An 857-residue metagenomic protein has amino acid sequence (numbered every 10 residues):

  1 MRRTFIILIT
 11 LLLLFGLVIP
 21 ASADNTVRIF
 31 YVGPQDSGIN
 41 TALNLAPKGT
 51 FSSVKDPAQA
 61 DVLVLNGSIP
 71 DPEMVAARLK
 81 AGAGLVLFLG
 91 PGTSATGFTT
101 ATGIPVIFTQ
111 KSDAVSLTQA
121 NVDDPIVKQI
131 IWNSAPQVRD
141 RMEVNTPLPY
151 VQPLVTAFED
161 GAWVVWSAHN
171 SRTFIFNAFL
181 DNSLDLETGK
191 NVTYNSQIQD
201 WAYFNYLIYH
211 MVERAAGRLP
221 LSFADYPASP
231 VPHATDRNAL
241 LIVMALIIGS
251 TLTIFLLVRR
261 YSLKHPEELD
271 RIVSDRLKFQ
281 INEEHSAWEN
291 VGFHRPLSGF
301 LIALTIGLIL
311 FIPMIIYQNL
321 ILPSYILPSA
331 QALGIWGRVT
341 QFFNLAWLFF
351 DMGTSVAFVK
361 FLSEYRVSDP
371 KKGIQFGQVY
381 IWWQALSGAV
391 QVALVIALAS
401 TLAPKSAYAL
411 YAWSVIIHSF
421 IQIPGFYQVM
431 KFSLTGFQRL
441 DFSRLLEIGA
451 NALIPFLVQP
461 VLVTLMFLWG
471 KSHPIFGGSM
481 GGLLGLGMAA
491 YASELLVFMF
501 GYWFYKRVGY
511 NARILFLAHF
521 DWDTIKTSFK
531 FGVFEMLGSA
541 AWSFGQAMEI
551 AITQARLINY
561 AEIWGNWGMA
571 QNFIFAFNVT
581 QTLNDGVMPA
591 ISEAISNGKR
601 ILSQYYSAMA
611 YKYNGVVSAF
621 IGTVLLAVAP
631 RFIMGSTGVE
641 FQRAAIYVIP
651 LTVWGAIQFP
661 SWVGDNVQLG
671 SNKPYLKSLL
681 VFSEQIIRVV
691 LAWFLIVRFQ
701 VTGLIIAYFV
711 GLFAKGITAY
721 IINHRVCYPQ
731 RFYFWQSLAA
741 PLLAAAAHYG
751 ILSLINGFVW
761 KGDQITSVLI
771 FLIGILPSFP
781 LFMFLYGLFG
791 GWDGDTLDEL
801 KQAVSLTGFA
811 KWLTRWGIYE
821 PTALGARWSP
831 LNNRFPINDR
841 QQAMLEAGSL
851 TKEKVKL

Functional and structural regions predicted by a protein language model:
S68-I131: A glycine-rich, often tryptophan-bearing local segment used as a flexible ligand/cofactor-contacting loop or short
R259-N290, N511, F575, L754-L857: Membrane-proximal transmembrane or re-entrant/amphipathic helices at the cytosolic face
D270-V356, I396, H418-I421, V533-Q554 (+1 more regions): Signature of the first transmembrane helix
N282-G292, G470-G485, A489, F498-Q546 (+4 more regions): Interhelical loop/hinge segments that connect adjacent transmembrane helices in multipass membrane
R295-P296, N319-L345, S479-G487, D523-F531 (+3 more regions): Interfacial/gating helices of multi-pass transporter permease domains
I302-Q318, L486-G509, F520-P589, E593 (+5 more regions): Transmembrane helical elements of multi-pass membrane transporters/channels
T340-F343, D351-V359, I416-G436, S443-P455 (+6 more regions): Short runs within selected transmembrane alpha-helices of multi-pass transporters and secretion channels
M352-V367, F577-Y611, D665-G670: Helix-loop junctions and terminal segments of transmembrane helices in multi-pass membrane transport/translocation
